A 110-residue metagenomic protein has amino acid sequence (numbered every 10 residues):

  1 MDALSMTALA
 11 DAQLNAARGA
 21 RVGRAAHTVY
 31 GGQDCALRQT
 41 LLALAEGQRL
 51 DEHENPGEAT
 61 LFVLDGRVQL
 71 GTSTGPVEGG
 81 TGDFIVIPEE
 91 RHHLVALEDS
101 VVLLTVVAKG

Functional and structural regions predicted by a protein language model:
M1-A36, G71: A short, N-terminal "cap"/entry segment at the start of jelly-roll beta-barrel domains of the cupin/DSBH fold
G23, R38-N55, T81, E89: Conserved short histidine dyad/triad with adjacent acidic residue
L50-E52, L70-G71, H92-L97: Short beta-strand His + acidic residue motifs that chelate non-heme Fe in jelly-roll/DSBH and cupin folds
G57-S73: Glycine- and acidic-residue-biased ligand/ion/polar-headgroup-sensing regions
L64-D65, G80-T81, E98: A cytosolic small-molecule/anion-sensing beta-strand core signal
S73-E90: Short acidic-glycine-tyrosine-enriched beta hairpin
E89-G110: Ligand-binding loop in jelly-roll beta-barrel domains
